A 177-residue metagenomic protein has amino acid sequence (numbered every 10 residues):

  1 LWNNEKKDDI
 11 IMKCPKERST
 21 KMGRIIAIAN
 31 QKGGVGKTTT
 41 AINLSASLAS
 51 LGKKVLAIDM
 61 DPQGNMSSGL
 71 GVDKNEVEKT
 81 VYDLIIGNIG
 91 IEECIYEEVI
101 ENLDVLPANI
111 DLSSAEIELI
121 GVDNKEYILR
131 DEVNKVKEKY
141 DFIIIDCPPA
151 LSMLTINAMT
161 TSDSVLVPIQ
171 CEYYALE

Functional and structural regions predicted by a protein language model:
L1-E177: P-loop NTP-binding core
